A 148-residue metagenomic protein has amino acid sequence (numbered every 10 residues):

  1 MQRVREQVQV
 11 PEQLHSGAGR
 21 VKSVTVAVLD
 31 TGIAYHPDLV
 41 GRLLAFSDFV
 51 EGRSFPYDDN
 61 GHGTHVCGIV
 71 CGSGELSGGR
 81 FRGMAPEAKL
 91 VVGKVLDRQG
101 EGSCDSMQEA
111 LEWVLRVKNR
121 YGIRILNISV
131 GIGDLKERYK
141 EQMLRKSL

Functional and structural regions predicted by a protein language model:
M1-G17: Autoinhibitory propeptides
R5, S73, E109-L111: Short, well-ordered amphipathic alpha-helical segments that serve as non-catalytic structural scaffolds within diverse
L14-A45, R53-D105, Y121-R124: Subtilisin-like serine protease catalytic core
V95-L148: Substrate-binding/access-modulating region of protease and related hydrolase catalytic domains
